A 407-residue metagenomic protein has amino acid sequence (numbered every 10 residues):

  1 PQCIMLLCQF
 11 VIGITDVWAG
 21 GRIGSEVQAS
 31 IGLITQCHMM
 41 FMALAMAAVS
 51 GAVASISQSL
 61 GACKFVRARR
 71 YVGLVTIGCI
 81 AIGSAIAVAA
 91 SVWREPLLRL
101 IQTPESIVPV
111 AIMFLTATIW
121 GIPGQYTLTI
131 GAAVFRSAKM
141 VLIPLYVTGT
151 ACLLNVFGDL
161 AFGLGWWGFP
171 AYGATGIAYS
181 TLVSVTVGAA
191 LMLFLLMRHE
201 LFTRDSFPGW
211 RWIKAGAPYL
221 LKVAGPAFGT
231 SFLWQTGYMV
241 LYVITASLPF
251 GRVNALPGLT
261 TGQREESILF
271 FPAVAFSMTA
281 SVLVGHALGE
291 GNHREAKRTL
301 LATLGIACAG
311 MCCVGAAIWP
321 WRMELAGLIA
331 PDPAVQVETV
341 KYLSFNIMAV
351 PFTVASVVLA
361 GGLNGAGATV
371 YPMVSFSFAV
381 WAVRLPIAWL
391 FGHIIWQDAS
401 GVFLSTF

Functional and structural regions predicted by a protein language model:
P1, I56-P123, L154-F157, A161 (+3 more regions): Short alpha-helical transmembrane segments in multi-pass integral membrane proteins
P1-D16, A117, L128, A151 (+4 more regions): Transmembrane helical elements of multi-pass membrane transporters/channels
P1-W18, R22-I23, Q36-G51, S55 (+5 more regions): N-terminal transmembrane alpha-helices
Q2, L6, V17-W18, A54 (+14 more regions): Transmembrane alpha-helix boundary and packing residues in multipass membrane permease domains and related
L7-A29, L98-E105, A161-Y172, F232-I268 (+3 more regions): Helix-terminus/linker motif at the lipid-water interface of multi-pass membrane proteins
S25-Q36, A111, L115, A178 (+3 more regions): Small-residue hotspots at the loop-to-helix junctions and early N-terminal turns of transmembrane alpha-helices
Q28-V88, Q125-P144, L256-P320, V354-S375: Small-residue-rich hydrophobic transmembrane alpha-helices
V49, A117-S137, P144-N155, I177-M192 (+5 more regions): Short runs within selected transmembrane alpha-helices of multi-pass transporters and secretion channels
